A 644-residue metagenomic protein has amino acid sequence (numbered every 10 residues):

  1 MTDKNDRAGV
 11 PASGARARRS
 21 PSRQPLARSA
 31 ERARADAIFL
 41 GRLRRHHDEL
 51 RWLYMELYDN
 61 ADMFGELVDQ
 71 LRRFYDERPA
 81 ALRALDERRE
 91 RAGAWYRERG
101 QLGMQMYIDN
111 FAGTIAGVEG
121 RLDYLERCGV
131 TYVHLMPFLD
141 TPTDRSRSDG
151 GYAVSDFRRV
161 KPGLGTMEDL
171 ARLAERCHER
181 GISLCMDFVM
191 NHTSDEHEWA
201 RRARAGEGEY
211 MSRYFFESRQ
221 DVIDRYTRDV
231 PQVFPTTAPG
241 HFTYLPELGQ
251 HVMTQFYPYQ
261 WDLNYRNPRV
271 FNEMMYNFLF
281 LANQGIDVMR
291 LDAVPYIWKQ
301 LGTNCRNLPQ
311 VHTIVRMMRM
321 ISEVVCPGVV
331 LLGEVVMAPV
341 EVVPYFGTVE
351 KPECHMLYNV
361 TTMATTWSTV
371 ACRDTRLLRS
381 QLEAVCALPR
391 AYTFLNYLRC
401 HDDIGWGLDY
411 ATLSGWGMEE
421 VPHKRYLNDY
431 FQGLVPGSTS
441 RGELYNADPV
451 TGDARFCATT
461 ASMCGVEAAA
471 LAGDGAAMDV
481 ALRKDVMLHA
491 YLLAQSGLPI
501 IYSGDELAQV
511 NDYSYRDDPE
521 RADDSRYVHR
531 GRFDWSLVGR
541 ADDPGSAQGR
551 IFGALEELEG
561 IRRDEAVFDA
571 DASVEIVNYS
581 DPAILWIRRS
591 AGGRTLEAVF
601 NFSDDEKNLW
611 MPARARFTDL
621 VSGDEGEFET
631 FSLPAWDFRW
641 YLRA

Functional and structural regions predicted by a protein language model:
T2-A644: Active-site and adjacent substrate-binding regions of carbohydrate-active enzymes
